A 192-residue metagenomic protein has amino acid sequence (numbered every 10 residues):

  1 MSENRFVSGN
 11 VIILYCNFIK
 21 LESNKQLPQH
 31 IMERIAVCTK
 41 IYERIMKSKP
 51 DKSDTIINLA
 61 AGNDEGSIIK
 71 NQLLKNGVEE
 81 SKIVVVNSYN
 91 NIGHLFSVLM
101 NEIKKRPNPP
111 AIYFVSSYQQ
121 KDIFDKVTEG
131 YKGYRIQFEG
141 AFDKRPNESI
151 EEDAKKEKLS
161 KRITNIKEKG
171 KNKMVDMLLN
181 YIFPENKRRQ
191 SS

Functional and structural regions predicted by a protein language model:
M1-E3, S191-S192: Non-Sec secretion/translocation targeting segments of pathogen effectors
S2-S160: A structural signal for short, hydrophobic/glycine-enriched beta-strand patches
P146-S192: C-terminal capping/extension of enzyme domains
